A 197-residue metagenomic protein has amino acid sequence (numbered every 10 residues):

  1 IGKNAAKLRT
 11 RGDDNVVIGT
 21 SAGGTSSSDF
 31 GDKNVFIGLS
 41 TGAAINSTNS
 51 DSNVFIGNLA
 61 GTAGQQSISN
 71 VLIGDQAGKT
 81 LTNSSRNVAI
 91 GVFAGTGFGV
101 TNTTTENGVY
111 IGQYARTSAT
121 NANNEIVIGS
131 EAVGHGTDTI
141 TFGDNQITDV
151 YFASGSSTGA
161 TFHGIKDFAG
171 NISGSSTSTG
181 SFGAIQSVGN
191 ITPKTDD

Functional and structural regions predicted by a protein language model:
I1-F162: Glycine- and small/polar-enriched repetitive beta-structure motifs of secreted/surface proteins
K3, T137, G143-I147, A153-D197: Register-specific beta-strand positions within repetitive beta-rich fiber domains
